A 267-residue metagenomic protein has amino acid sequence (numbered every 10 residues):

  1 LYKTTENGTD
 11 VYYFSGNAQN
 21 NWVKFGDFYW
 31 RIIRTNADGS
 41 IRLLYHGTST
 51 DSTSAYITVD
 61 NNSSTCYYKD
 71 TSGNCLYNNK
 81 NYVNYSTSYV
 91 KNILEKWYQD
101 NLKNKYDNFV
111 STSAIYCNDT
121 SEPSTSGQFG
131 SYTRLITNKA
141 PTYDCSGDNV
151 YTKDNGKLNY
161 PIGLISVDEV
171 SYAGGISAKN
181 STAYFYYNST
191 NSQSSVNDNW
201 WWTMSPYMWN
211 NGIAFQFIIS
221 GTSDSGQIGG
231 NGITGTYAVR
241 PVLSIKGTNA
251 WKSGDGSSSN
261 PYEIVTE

Functional and structural regions predicted by a protein language model:
L1-E267: Long, domain-scale functional regions
